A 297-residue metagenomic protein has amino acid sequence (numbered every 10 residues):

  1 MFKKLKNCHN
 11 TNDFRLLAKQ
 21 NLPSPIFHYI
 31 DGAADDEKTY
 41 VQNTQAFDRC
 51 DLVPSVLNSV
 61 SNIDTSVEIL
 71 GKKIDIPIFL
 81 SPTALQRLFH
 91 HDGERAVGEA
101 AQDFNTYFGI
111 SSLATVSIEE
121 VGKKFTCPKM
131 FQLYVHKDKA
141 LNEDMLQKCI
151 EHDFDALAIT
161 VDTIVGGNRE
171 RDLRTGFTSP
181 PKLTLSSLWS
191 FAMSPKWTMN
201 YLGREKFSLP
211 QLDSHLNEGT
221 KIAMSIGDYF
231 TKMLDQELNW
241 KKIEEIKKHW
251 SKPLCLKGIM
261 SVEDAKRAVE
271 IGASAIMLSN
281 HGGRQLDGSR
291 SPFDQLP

Functional and structural regions predicted by a protein language model:
F2-G71, P180-L238: An N-cap/entry alpha-helix motif that binds or orients negatively charged groups
A34-D35, S112-V116, K137, M260 (+1 more regions): Short beta->alpha linker loops
L70, I76-I78, C127: A generic secondary-structure signal marking the coil-to-beta-strand transition
I74-L113: Glycine-rich active-site/cofactor-binding loop and its immediate structural neighborhood
I78-S81, T106-I110, K129-L133, L157 (+2 more regions): Hydrophobic faces of well-ordered beta-strands that scaffold small-molecule active sites in alpha/beta enzyme cores
L85, E99, K124, A140-P297: Alpha/beta enzyme core
D103-K124, P128-N142: A gly/proline- and charged-residue-enriched helix-loop-helix capping module
